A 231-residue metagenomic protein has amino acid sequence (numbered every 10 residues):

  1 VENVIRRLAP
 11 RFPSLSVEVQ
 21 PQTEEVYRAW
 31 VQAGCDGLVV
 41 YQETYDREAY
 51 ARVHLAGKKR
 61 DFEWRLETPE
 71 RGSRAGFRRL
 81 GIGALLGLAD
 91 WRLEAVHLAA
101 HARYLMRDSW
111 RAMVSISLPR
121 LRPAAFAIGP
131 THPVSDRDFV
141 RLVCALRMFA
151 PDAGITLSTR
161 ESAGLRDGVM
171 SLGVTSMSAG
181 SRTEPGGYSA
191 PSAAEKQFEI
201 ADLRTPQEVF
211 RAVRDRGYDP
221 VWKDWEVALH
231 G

Functional and structural regions predicted by a protein language model:
V1-I5, Y27, L66-P69, A99-R103 (+3 more regions): Generic structural signal for well-ordered alpha-helices, preferentially at hydrophobic/aromatic core positions
V1-I82, L88, W110-S117: Core AdoMet radical
P10-R11, M106-G231: Auxiliary Fe-S-binding modules of radical SAM enzymes
Q22, T44, L86-G87, R160 (+2 more regions): Conserved beta-strand edge residues that scaffold enzyme active sites
T23-G34, R78, L88-Y104, S162-G173: Catalytic cores of alpha/beta
V26, E48-A49, D90-W91, G187-Y188 (+1 more regions): Short secondary-structure boundary/hinge segments and terminal tails
V40, G72, A102, L146 (+1 more regions): Conserved, mostly hydrophobic/aromatic
A56-W64, D90-H97, T131-D138, Q197 (+1 more regions): Alpha-helix N-cap and loop-to-helix initiation/capping positions
